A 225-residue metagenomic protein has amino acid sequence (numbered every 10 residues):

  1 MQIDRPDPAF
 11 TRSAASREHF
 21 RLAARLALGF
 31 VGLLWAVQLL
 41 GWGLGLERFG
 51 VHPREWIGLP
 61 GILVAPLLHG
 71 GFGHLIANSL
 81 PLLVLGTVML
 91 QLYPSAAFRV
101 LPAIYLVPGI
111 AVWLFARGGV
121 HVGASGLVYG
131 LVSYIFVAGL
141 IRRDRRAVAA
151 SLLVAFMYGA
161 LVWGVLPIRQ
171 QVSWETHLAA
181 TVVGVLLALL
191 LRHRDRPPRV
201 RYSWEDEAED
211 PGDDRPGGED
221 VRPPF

Functional and structural regions predicted by a protein language model:
Q2-V221, F225: A detector for small-residue-rich transmembrane helices and their helix-helix packing motifs
